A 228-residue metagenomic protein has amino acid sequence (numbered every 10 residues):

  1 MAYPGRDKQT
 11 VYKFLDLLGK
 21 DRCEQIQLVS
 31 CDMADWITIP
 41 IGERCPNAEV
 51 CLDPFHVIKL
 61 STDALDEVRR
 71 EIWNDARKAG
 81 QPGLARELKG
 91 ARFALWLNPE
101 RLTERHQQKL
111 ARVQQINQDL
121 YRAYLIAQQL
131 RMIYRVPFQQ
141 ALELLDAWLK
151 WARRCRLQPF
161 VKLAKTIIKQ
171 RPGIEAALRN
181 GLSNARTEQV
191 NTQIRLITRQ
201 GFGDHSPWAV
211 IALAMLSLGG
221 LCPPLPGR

Functional and structural regions predicted by a protein language model:
M1-Q9: Glycine-rich phosphate-binding "P-loop"
Y12-K13, L18-E49, F55-K59, K78-R228: Acidic/histidine-rich catalytic cores and adjacent linkers of DNA breakage/strand-transfer/modification proteins
P54-K78: Short alpha-helix plus adjacent loop in nuclease-associated cores
